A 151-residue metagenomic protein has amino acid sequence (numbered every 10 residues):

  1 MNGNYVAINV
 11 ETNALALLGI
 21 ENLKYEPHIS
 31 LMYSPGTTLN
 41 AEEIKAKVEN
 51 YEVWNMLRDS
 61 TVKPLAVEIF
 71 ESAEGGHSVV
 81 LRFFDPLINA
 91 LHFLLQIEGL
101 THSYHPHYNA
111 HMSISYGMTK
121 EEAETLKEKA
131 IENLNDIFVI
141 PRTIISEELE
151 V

Functional and structural regions predicted by a protein language model:
M1-V151: Histidine-dependent nucleotide/RNA phosphoesterase domain, centered on the 2H-phosphoesterase fold with its duplicated
